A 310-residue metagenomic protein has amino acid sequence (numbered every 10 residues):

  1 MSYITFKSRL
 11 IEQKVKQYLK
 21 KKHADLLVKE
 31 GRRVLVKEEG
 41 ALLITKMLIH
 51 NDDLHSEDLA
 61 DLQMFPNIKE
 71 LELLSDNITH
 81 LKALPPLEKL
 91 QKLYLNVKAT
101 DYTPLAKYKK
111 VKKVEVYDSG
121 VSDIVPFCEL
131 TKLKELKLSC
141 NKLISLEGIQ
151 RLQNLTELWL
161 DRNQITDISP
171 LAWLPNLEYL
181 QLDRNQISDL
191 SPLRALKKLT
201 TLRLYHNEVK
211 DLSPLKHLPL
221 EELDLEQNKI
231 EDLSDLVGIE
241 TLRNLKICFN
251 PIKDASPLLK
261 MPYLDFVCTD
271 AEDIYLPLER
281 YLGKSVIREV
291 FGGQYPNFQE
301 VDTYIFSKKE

Functional and structural regions predicted by a protein language model:
M1, K16-Q17, K21, K37 (+4 more regions): Polybasic, low-complexity, intrinsically disordered segments
M1-T5, G283, E310: Short, Lys/Arg-enriched, disordered terminal segments
S2-M64, P296-T303: LRR flanking "cap" motifs
K14, Y18, Y281, V290: Residues that form generic nucleotide/phosphate-binding pockets
L43-T79, A83, K89-P104, K110-S122 (+10 more regions): Concave beta-strand-loop units of leucine-rich repeat
